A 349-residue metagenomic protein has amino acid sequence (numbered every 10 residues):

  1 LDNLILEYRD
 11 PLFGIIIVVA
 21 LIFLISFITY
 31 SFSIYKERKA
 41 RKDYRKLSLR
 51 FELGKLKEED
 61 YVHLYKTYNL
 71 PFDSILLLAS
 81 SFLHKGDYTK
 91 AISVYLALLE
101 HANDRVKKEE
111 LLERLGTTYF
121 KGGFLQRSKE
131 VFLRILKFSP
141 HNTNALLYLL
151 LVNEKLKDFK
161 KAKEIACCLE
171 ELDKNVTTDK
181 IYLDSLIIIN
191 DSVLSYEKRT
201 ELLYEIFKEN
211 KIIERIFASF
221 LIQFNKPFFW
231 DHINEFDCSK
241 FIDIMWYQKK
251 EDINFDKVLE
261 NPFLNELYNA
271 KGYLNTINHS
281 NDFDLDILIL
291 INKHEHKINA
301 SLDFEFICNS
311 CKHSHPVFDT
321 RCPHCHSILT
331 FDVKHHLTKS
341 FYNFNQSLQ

Functional and structural regions predicted by a protein language model:
L1-R41: N-terminal signal-anchor transmembrane alpha helix of single-pass membrane proteins, serving as the membrane-anchoring
L49-R50, S81, T118, I135 (+3 more regions): Residue-level signature for tetratricopeptide repeat
Y61-Y65, Y95, F132, A166: Hydrophobic/aromatic packing residues within the alpha-helices of TPR/SEL1-like helical repeat arrays
N69, N103-V106, P140, K174: Short coil turns that delineate tetratricopeptide repeat
S74, K108-L111, A145, T178-D179 (+1 more regions): TPR alpha-solenoid repeat register
K85, G122, L156, I189-V193: Structural motif corresponding to the intra-repeat A-B loop/turn of tetratricopeptide repeats
C238, W246-Q349: Cys/His-clustered metal-coordination modules, chiefly Zn-binding fingers
